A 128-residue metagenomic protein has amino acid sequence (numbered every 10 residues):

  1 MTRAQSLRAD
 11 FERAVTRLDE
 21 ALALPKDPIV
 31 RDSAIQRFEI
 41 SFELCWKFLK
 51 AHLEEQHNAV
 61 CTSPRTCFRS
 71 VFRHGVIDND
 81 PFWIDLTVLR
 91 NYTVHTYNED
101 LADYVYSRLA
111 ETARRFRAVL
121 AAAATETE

Functional and structural regions predicted by a protein language model:
M1-E128: Solvent-exposed interaction patches of small proteins and small membrane subunits
